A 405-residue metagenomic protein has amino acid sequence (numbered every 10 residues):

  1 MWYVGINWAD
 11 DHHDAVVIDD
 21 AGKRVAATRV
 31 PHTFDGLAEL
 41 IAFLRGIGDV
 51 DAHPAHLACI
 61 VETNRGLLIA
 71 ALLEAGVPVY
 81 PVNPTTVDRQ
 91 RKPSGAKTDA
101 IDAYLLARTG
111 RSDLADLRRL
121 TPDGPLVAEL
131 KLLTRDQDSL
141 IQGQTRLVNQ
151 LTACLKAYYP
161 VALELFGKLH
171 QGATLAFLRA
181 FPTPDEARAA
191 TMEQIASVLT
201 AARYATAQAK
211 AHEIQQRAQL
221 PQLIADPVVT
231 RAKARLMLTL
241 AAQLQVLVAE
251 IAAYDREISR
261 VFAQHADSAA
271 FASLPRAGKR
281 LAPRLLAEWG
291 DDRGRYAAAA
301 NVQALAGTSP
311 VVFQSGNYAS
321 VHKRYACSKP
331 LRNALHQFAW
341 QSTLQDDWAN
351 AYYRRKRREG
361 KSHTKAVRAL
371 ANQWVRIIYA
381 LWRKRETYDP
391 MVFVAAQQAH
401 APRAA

Functional and structural regions predicted by a protein language model:
M1-A405: A detector of single, family-specific signature residues that are central to catalytic or substrate-handling motifs
